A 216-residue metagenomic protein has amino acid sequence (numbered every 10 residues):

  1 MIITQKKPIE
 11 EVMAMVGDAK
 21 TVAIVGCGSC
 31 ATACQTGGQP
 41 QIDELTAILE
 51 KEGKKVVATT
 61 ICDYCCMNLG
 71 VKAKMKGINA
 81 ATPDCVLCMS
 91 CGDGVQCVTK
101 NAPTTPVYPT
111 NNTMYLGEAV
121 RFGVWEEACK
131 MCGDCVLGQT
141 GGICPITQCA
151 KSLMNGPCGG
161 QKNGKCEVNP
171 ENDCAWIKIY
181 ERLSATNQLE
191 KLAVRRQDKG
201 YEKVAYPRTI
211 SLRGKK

Functional and structural regions predicted by a protein language model:
M1-D63, A73-V86, T99-Q139, I143-K216: Iron-sulfur (Fe-S) cluster-binding modules
C88-G92: N-terminal glycine-rich "phosphate-gripper" loop used for MgATP/nucleotide binding and carboxylate activation
G94-C97: Short, well-ordered alpha-helical microsegments
